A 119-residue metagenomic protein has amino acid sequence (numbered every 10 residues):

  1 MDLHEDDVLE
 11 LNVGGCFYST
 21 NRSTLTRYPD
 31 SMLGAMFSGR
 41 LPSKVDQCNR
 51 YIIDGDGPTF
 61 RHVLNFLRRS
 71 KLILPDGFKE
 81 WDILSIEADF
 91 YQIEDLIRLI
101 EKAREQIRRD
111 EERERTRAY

Functional and structural regions predicted by a protein language model:
D2-N12, F17, S23-L99, A103-E105: Canonical BTB/POZ domain core
T20, C48, E111-R115: Intrinsically disordered, low-complexity sequence elements enriched in Ser/Thr/Gly/Pro
E101-Y119: Intrinsically disordered, low-complexity regulatory segments in eukaryotic proteins
